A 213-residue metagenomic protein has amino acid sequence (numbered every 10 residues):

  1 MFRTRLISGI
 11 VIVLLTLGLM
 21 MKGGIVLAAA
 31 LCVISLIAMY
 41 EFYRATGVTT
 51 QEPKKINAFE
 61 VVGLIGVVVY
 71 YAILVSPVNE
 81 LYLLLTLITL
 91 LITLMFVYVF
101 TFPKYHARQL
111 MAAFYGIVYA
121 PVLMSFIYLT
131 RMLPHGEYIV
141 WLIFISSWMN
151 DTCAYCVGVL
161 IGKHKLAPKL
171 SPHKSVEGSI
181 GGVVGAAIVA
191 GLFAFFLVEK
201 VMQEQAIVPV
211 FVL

Functional and structural regions predicted by a protein language model:
F2-V212: Membrane-embedded alpha-helical bundles of polytopic integral membrane proteins
